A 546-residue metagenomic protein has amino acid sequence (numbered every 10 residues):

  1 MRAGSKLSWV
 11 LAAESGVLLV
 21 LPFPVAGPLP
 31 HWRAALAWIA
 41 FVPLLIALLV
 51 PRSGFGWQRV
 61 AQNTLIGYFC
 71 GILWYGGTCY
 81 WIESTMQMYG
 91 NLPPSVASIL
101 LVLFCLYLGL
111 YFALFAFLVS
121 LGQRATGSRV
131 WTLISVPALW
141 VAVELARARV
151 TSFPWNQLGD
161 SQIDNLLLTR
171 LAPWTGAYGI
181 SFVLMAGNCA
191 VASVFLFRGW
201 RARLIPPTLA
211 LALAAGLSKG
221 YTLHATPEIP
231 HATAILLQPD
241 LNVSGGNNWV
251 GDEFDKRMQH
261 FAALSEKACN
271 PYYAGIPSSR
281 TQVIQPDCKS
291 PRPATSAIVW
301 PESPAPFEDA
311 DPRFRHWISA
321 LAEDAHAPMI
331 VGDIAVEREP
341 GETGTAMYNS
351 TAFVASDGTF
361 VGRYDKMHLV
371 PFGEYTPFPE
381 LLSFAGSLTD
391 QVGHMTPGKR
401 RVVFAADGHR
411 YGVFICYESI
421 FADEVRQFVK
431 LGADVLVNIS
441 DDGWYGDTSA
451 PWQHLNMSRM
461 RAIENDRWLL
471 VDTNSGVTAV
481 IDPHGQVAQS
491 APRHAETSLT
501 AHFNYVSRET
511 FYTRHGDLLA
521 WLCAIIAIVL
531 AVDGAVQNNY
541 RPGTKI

Functional and structural regions predicted by a protein language model:
M1-A225, L236, V250, G446-D447 (+5 more regions): Membrane-embedded alpha-helical bundles of multi-pass enzymes that act on lipidic or dolichyl-linked glycan substrates
L7-L11, V17, L21, C79 (+9 more regions): Fold-independent oxyanion-binding glycine-rich loops and adjacent beta-strand/coil segments at enzyme active sites
G27, V243, R338, F360 (+4 more regions): Flexible, glycine-rich phosphate/dinucleotide-binding loops and adjacent beta-alpha linkers at cofactor/substrate
W81-I99, L103, L145-P173, T345-A422 (+2 more regions): Active-site catalytic loop in hydrolytic enzyme cores
L108, P137-A138, A297, P304-A305 (+5 more regions): CN hydrolase (nitrilase-like) catalytic-core segments centered on the catalytic cysteine and neighboring Lys/Glu
K219-F372, G393, V403-D407, V413 (+1 more regions): Soluble catalytic regions of membrane-associated enzymes that act on cell-envelope and secretory-pathway components
G245, P340, F372-G373, G446-S449 (+1 more regions): Short, charged, surface-exposed secondary-structure boundary motifs
